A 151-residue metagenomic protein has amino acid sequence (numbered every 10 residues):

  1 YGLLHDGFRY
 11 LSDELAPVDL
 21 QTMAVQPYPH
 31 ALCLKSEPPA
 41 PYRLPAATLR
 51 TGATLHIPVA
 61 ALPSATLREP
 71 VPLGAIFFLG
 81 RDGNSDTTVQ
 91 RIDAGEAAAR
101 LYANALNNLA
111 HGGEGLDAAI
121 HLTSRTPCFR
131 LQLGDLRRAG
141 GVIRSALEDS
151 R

Functional and structural regions predicted by a protein language model:
G2: Active-site signature of alpha/beta-hydrolase-fold catalytic machinery across serine- and Asp/Cys-nucleophile hydrolases
H5-R151: Glycine-rich, often acidic-flanked micro-motifs that create phosphate/phosphodiester-binding or positioning elements
